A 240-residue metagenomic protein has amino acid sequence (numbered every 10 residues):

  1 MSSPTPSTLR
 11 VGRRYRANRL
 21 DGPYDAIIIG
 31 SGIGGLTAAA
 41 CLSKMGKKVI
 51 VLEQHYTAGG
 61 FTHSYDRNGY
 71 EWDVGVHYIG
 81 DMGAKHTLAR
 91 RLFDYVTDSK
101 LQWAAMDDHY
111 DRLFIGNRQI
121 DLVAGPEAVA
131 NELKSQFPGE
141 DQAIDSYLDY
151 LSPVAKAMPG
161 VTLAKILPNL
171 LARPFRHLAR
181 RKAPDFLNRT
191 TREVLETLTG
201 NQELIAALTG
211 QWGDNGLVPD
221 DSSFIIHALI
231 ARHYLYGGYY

Functional and structural regions predicted by a protein language model:
M1-I27, K44-M45: Extreme N-terminal leader/targeting segments of oxidoreductases
P23, R176-H177, G210-Q211, R232-Y240: Glycine- and acidic
Y24-V51: N-terminal Rossmann-like FAD-binding beta1-loop-alpha1 element of flavoenzymes
S43-N68: Glycine-rich FAD pyrophosphate-binding loop
S64-H109: N-terminal FAD cofactor-binding segment of flavoenzymes
H86, K182-T191, Y234-Y240: Short beta-strand to alpha-helix junction loop
G116-S223: Rossmann-like flavin
D221-L235: Residues forming anionic-ligand binding surfaces in small-molecule and nucleic-acid pockets of primarily soluble enzymes
